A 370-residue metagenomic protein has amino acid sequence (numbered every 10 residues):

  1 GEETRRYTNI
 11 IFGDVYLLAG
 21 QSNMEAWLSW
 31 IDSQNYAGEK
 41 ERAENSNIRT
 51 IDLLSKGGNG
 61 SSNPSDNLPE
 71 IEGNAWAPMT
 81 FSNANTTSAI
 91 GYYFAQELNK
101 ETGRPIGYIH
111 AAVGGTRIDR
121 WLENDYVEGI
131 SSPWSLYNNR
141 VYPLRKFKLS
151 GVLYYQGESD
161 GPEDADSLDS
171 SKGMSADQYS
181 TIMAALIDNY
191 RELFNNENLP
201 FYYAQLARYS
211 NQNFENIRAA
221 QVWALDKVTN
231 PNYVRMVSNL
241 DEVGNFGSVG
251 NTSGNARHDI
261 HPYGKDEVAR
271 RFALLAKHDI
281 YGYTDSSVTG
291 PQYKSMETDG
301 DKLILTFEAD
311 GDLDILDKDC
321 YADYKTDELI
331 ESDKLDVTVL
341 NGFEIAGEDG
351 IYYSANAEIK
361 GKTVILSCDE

Functional and structural regions predicted by a protein language model:
G1-E370: Cell-envelope and extracellular/periplasmic
